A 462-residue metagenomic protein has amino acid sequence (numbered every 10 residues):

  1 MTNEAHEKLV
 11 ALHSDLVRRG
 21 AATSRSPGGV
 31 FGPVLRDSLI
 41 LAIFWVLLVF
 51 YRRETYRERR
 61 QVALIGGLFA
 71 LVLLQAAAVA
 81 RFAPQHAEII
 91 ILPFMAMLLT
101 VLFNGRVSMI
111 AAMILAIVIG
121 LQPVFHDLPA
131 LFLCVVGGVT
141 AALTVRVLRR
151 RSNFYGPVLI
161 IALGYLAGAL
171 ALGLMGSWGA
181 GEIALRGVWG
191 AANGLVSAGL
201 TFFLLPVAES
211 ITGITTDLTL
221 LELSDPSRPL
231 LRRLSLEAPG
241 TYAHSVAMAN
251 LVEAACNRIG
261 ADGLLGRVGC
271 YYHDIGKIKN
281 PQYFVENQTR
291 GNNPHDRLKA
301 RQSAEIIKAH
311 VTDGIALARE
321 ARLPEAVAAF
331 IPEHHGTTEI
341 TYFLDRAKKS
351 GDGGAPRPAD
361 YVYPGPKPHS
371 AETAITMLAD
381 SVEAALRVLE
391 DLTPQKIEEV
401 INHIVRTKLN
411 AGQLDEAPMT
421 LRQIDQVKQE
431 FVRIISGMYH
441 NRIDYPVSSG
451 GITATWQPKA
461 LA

Functional and structural regions predicted by a protein language model:
M1-L74, L92: Non-cytosolic juxtamembrane linkers/loops that tether extracellular or periplasmic domains to nearby transmembrane
K8, L12, M97, V101-L102 (+18 more regions): Generic, well-ordered alpha-helical scaffold segments in large soluble proteins
R18, A22, F44, D127 (+15 more regions): Intrinsically disordered or highly flexible coil/loop and linker segments, enriched in small and charged/polar residues
A21-R36, P123-T140, T393-V427: Charge-dense polyanion-binding interfaces
F31-S38, A42, R106, V136 (+3 more regions): Non-catalytic regulatory/linker segments of enzymes
F50-Y56, R60, A70-Y242, V246: Generic detector of multi-pass transmembrane helix bundles and their immediately adjacent loops in polytopic membrane
A180-V188, S197-T212, T216-I259, D296 (+3 more regions): Long, compositionally biased intrinsically disordered regions
P229-P394, E398, T407-N410: Divalent metal-dependent catalytic cores for phosphoryl transfer on phosphate-bearing substrates
